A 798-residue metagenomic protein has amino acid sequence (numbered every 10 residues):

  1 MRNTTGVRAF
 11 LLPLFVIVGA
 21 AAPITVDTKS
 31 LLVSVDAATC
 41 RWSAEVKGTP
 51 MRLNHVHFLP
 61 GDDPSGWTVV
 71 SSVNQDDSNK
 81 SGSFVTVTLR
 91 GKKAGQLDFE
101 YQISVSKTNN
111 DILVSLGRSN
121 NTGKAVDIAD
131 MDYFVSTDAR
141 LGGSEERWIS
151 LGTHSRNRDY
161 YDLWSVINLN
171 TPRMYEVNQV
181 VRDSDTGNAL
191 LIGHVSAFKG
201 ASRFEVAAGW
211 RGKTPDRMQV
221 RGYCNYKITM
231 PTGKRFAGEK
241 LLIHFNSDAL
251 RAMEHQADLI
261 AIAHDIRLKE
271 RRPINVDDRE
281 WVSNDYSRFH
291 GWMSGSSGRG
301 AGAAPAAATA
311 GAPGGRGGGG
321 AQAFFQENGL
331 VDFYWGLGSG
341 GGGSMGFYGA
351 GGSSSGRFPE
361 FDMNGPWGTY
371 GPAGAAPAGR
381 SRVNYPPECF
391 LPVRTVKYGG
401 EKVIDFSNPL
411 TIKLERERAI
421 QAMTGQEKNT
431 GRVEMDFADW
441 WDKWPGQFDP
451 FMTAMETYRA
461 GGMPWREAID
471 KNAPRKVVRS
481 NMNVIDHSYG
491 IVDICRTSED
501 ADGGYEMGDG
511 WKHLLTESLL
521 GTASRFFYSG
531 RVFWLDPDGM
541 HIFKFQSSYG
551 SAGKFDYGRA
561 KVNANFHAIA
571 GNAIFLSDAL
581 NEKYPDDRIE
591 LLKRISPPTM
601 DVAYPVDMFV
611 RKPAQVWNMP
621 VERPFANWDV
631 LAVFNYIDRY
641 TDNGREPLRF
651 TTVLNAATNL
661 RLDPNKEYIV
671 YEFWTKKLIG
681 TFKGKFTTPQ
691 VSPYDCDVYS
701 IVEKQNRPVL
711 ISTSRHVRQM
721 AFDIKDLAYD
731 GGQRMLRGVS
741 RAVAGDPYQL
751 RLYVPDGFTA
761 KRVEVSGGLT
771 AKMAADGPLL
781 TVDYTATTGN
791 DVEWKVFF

Functional and structural regions predicted by a protein language model:
P23-L32, A44-G95, F99-R211, R299 (+3 more regions): Polysaccharide-binding surfaces and accessory modules of carbohydrate-active proteins
S30, I228-S247, V691-V702, V792-W794: Short Pro-Gly-centered flexible turn/kink motifs
G123-V135, S155-K413, I574, F625-D629 (+2 more regions): Conserved structural scaffold segments of CAZyme catalytic domains across common CAZy folds
V135-I149, T658-T675, Y753-G768: Solvent-exposed beta-hairpin/edge-strand motifs
E176, N563, H567-A570, F575 (+3 more regions): Carbohydrate-binding surface patches
G349-G352, G356-E401, D470-D586, V610-P613: Glycan-recognition surfaces
E415-Q447: Active-site groove signature of glycoside hydrolases
F682-M720, D776-F798: C-terminal beta-strand-rich structural cap/linker in extracellular carbohydrate-active enzymes
